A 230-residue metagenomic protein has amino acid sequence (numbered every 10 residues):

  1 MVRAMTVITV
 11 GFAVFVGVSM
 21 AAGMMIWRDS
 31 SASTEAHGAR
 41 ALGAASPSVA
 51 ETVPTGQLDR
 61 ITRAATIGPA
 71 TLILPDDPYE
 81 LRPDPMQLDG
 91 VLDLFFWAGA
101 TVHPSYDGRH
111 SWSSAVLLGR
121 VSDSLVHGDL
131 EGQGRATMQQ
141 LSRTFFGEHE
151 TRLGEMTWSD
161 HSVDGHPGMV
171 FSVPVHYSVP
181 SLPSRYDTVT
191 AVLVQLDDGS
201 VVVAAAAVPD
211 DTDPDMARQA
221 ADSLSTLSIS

Functional and structural regions predicted by a protein language model:
M1-E51: Hydrophobic single-pass membrane-targeting/anchoring helices
V49-S230: Solvent-exposed, non-transmembrane segments of extracytoplasmic/periplasmic domains
